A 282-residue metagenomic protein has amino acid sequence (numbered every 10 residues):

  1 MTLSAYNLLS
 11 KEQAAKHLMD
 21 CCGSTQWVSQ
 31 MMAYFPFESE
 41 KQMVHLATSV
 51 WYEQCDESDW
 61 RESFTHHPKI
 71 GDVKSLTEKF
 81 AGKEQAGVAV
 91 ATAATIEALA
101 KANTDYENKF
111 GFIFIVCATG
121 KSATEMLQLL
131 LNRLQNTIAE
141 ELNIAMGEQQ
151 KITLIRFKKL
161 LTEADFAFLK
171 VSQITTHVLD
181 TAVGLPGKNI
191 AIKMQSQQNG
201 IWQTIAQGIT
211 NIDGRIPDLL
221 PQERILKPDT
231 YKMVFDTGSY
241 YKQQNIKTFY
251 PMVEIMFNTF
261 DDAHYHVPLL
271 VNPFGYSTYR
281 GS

Functional and structural regions predicted by a protein language model:
M1-S10, K16-C21, Q26-A102, I152-L160 (+1 more regions): Aromatic-anchored, charged helix-turn/loop surface patch used as a conserved interaction hotspot
S24, P36-E40, G120-A123, Q135-A139 (+1 more regions): Alpha-helix boundary/capping and short turn/kink residues
M31, F114, V267: Residue-level signal for inorganic ion chemistry
A89-L161: C-terminal non-catalytic interaction appendages of large macromolecular assemblies
F114, L160-A167, T278-S282: A general structural signal for short secondary-structure boundary/capping elements
I115-K121, D236-G238, N272: Short, loop-centered acidic/histidine patches that primarily coordinate divalent metals
F166-F260, H266: Beta-strand-dominated extracellular/periplasmic modules and repeats in secreted or surface-exposed proteins
A263-S282: Compositionally biased low-complexity segments at domain edges in trafficked proteins and select soluble regulators
